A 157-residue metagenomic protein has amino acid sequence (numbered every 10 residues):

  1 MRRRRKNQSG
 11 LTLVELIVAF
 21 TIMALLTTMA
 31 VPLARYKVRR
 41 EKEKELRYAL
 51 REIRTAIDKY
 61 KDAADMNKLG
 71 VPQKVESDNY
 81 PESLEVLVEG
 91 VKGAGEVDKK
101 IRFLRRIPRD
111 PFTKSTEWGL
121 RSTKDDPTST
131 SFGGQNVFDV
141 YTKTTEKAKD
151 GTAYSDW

Functional and structural regions predicted by a protein language model:
M1-S9: N-terminal leader/signal peptides at the extreme start of proteins
S9, E15-V18: Internal alpha-helical transmembrane segments of multi-pass membrane proteins, especially GPCRs
S9, T27, Y80: Flexible coil/turn residues that form the inter-helical turn or adjacent wing/linker of helix-turn-helix
I17-P32: Alpha-helical hydrophobic helix detector
V31-R39: N-terminal membrane-insertion alpha helix
V38-D65, N79: Membrane-proximal N-terminal amphipathic helix
D58-W157: Low-complexity, acidic interaction segments enriched in glycine
